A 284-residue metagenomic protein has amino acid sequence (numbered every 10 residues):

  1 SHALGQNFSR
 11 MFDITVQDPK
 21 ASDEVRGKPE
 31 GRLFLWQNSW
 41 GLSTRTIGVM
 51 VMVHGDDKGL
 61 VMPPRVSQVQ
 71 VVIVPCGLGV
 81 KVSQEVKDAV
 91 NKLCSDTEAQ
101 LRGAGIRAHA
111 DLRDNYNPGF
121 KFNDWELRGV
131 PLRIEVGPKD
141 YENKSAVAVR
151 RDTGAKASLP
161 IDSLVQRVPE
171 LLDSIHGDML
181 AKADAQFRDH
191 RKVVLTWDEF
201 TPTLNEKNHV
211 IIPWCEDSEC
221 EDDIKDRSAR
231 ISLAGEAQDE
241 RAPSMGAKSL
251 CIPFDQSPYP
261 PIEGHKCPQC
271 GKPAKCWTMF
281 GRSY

Functional and structural regions predicted by a protein language model:
S1-Y284: NTP/phosphate- and nucleic-acid-binding module
